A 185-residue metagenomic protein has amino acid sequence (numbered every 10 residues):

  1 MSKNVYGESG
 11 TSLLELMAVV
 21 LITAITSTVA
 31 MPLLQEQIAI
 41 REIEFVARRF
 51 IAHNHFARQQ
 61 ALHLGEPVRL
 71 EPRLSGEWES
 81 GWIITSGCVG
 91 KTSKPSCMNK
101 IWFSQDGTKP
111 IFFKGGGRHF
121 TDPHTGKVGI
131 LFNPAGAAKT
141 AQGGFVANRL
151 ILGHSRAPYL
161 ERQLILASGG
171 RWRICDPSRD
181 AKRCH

Functional and structural regions predicted by a protein language model:
S2-Y6, M17, V29-I51, Q59 (+3 more regions): N-terminal helix-rich module
S9-I22: N-terminal signal-anchor/signal peptide hydrophobic helix marking the start of the first transmembrane segment
